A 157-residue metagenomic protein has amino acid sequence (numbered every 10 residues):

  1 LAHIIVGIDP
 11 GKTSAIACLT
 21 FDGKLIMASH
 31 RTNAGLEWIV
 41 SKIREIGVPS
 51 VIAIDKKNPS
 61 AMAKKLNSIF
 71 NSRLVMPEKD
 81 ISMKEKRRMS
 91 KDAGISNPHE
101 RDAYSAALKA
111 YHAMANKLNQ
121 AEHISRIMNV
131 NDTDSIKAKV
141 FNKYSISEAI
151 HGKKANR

Functional and structural regions predicted by a protein language model:
A2-R157: Phosphate- and other anionic-substrate recognition elements at nucleic-acid/protein interfaces
